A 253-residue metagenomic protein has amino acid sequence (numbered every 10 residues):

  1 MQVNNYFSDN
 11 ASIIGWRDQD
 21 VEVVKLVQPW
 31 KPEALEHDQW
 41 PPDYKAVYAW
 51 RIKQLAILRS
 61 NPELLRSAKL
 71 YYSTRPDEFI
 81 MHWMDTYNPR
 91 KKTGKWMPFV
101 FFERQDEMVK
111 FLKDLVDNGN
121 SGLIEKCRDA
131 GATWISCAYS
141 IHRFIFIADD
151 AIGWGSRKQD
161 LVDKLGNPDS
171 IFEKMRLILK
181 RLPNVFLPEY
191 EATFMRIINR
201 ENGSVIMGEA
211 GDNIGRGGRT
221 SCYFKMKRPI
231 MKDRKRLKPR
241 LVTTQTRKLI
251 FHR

Functional and structural regions predicted by a protein language model:
M1-R253: Phosphate/NTP-binding elements of NTP-utilizing enzymes
